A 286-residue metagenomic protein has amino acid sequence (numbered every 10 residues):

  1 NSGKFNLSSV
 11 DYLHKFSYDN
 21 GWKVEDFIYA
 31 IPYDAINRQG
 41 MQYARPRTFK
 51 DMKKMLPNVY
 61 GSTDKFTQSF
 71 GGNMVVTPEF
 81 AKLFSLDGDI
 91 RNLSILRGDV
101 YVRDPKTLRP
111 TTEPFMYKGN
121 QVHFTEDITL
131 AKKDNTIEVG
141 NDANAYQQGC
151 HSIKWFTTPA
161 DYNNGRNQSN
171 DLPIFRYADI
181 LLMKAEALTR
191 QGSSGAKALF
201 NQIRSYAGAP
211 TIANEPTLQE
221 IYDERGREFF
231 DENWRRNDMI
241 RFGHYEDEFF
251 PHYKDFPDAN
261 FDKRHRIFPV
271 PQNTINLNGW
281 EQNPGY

Functional and structural regions predicted by a protein language model:
N1-F16: Hydrophobic, small-residue-rich alpha-helical packing segments that form membrane-like cores
Y12-M74, N164-I174, L188, F200 (+2 more regions): Long, intrinsically disordered, low-complexity segments
P78-R176: Flexible, polar/acidic helix-loop-strand segments at domain edges
E186, S193: C-terminal catalytic core of tyrosine-transesterase DNA break-rejoin enzymes
